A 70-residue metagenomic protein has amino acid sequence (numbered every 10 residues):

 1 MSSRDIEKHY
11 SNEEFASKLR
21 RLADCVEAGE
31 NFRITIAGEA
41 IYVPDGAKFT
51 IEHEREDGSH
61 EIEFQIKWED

Functional and structural regions predicted by a protein language model:
M1-D5, R33-D70: N-terminal intrinsically disordered, cationic/polar leader segments that include organellar targeting peptides
S2-Y10, R21: Alpha-crystallin/small heat shock protein
V26-E30: A short, compositionally biased
